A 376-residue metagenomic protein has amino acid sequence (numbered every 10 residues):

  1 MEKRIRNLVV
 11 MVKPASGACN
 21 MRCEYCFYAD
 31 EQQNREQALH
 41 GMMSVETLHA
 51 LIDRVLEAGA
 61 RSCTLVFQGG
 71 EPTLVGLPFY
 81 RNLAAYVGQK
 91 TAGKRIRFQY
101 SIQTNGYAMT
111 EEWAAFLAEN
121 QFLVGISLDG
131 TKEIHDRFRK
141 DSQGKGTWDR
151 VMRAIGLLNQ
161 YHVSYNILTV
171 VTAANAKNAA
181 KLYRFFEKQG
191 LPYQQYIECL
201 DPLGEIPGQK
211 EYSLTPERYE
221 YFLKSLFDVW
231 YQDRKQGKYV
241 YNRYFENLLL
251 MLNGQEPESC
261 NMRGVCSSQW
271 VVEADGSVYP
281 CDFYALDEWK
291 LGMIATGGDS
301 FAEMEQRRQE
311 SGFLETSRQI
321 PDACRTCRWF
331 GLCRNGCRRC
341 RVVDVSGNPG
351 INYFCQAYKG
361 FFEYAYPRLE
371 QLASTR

Functional and structural regions predicted by a protein language model:
E2-K13, S311-Q319: Ferredoxin-like iron-sulfur electron-transfer modules
R4-E46: Canonical Radical SAM [4Fe-4S] cluster-binding loop centered on the CxxxCxxC motif and its immediate flanking residues
V10-K13, T64-G70, Q99-T104, Y241-F245: Extended hydrophobic secondary-structure segments that form protein cores and membrane-embedded regions
P14-R22, E71-L74, C266, C324-T326 (+1 more regions): Cysteine-centered iron-sulfur cluster-binding motifs in ferredoxin-type domains/subunits of redox enzymes
I52-D53, E57-V66, V75-C199: Radical SAM/AdoMet-radical enzyme domain recognition
R137, S142-D149, G156, Q160-N261 (+4 more regions): Radical SAM enzyme [4Fe-4S]-AdoMet core and its adjacent flexible, acidic and glycine-rich loops/tails across
A285-R376: Flexible mid-to-C-terminal extensions adjoining Fe-S/redox cofactors in radical SAM and related proteins
